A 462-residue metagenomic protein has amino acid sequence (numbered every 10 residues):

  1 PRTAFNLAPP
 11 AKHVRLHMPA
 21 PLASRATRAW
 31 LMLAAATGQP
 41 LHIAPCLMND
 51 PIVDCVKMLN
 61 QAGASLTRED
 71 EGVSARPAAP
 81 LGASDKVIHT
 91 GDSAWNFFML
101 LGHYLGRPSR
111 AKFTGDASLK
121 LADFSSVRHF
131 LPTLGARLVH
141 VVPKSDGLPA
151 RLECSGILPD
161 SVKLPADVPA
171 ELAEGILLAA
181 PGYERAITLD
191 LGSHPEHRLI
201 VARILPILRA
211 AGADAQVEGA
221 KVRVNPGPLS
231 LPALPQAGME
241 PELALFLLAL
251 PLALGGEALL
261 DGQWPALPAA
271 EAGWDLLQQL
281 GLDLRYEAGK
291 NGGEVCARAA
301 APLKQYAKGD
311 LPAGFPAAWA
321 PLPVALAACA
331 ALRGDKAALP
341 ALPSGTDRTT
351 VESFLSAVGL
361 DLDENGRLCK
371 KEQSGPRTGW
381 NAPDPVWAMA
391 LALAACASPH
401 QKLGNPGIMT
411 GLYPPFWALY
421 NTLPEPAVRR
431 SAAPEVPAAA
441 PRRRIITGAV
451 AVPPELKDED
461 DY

Functional and structural regions predicted by a protein language model:
P1-Y462: Short, structured segments at the rim of ligand-binding sites
